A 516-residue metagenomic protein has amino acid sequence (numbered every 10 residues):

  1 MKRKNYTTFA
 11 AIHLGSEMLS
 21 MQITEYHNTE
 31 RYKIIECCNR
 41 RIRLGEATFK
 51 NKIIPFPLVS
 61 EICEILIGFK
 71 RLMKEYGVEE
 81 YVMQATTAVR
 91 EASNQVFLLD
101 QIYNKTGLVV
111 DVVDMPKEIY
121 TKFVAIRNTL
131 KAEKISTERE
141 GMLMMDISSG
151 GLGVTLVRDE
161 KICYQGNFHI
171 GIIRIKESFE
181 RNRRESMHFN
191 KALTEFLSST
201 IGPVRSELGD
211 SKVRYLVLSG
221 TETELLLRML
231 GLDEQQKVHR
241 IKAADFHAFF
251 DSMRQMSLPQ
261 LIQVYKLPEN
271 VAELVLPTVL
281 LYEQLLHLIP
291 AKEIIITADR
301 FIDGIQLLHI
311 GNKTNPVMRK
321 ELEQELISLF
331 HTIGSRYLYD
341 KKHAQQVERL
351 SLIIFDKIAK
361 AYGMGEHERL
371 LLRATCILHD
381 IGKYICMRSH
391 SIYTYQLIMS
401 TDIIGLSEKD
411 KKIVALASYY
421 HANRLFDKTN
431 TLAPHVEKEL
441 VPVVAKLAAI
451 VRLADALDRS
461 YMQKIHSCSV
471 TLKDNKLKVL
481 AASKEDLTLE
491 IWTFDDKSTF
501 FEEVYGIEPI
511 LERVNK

Functional and structural regions predicted by a protein language model:
M1-A10, L14-S20, T24-A85, L99 (+1 more regions): N-terminal glycine/serine-rich phosphate-binding loop of ATP-dependent small-molecule kinases, especially carbohydrate
K2-I35, A132-Q165, G220-T221: Gly/Thr-rich phosphate-binding beta-strand-loop-beta motif of the actin/hexokinase/Hsp70
N5, G15-M18, E75-V78, N104 (+5 more regions): Short flexible coil/turn linkers enriched for glycine and charged/polar residues that connect secondary-structure
F9, A47-R71, E75-Y76, A88-S93 (+5 more regions): Helical "lid/coupling" subdomains associated with nucleotide-phosphate turnover
Y32-I42, C163-I170, E323: Short coil-to-beta-strand
M83, V112, I296, L511-R513: A structural preference for short, hydrophobic beta-strand core positions in alpha/beta folds
A92-L99, I491, D495: Short, surface-exposed alpha-helical segments at coil->helix boundaries
S460, K464-L511: Low-complexity, glycine/alanine/valine/leucine- and proline-rich hydrophobic stretches
